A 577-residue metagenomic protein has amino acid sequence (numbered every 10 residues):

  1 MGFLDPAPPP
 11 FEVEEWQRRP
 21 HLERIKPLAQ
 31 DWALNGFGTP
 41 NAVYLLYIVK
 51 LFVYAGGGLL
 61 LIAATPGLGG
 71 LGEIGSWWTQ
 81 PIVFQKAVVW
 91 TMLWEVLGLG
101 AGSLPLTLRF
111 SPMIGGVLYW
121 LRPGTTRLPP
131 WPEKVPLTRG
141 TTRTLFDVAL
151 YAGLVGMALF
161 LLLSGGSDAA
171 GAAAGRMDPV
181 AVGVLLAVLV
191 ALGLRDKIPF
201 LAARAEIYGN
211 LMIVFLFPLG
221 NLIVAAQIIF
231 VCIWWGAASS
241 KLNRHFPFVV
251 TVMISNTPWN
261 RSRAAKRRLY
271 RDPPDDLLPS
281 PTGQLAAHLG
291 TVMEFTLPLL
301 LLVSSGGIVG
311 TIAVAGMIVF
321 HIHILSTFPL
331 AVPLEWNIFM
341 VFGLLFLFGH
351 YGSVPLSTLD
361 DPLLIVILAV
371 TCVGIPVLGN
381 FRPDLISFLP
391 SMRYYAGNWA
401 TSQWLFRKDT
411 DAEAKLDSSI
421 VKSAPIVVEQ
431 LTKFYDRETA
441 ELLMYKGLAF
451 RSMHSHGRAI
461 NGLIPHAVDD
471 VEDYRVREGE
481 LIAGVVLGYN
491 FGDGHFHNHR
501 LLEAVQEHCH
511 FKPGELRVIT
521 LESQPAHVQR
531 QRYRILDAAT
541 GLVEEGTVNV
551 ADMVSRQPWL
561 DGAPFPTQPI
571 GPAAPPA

Functional and structural regions predicted by a protein language model:
M1-A577: Alpha-helical membrane-anchoring segments
